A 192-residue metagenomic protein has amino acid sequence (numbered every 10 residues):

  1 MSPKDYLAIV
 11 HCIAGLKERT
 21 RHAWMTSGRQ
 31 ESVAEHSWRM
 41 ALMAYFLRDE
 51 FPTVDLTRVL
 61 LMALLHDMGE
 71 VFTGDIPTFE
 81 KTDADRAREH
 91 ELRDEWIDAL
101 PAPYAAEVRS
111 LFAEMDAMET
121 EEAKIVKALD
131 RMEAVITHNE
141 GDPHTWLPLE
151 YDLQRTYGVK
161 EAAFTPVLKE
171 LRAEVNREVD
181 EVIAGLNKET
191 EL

Functional and structural regions predicted by a protein language model:
M1-L192: Alpha-helical, largely C-terminal catalytic domains that coordinate divalent metal ions via clustered Asp/Glu/His
